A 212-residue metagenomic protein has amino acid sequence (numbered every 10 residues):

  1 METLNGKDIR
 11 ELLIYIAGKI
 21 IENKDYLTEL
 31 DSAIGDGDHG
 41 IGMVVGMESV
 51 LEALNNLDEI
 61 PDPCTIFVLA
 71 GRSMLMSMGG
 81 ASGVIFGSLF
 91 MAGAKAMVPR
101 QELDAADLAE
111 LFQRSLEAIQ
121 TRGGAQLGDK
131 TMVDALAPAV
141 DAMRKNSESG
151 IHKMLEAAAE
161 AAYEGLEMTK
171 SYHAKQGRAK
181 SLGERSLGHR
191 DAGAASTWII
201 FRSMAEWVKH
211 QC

Functional and structural regions predicted by a protein language model:
M1-C212: N-terminal loops that bind phosphate or other acidic moieties and the adjacent beta-alpha structural core
